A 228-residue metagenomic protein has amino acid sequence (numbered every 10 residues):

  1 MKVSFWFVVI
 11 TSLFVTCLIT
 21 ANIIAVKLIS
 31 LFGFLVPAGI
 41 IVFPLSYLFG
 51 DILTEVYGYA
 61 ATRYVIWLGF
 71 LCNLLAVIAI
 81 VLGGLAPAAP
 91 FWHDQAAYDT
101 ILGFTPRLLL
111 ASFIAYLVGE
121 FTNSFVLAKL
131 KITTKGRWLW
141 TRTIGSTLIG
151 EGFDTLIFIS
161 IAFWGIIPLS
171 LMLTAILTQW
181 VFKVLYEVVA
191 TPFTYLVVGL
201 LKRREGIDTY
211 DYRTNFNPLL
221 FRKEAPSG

Functional and structural regions predicted by a protein language model:
M1-F70, L74: Hydrophobic transmembrane alpha-helices
A25, I29, A76-G83, G119 (+4 more regions): Alpha-helical transmembrane segments and their lipid-water interface positions in multi-pass membrane proteins
C72, Q95, G103-G119, L130 (+2 more regions): Membrane-embedded alpha-helical bundles of multi-pass transporters/translocases, especially carrier/permease families
L74, I78-L82, F104-F121, F125 (+1 more regions): Mid-bilayer segments of alpha-helical transmembrane spans in multi-pass integral membrane proteins that mediate
L82-T105: Membrane-interface interhelical connector segments
K129, T147, T155-W164: A structural feature that tracks compact, well-ordered secondary-structure segments with a strong bias toward
L130-T143: Membrane interface segments of multi-pass transport proteins and intramembrane proteases
N215-G228: Long, low-complexity, intrinsically disordered cytosolic termini of multi-pass membrane proteins
